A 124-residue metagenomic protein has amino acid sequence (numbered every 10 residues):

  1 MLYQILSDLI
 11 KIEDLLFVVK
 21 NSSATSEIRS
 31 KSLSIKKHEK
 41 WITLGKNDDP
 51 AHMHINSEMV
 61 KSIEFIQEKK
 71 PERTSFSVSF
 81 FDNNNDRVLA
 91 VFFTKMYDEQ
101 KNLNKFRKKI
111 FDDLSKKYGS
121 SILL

Functional and structural regions predicted by a protein language model:
M1-I55, K61-I63, E68, F93 (+1 more regions): N-terminal recruitment modules of adaptor/scaffold proteins
N21, N47, N56, N83-N85 (+1 more regions): Detector for Asparagine
I63-L124: Acidic, Ser/Thr- and proline-rich intrinsically disordered linker/docking segments of eukaryotic scaffolds
